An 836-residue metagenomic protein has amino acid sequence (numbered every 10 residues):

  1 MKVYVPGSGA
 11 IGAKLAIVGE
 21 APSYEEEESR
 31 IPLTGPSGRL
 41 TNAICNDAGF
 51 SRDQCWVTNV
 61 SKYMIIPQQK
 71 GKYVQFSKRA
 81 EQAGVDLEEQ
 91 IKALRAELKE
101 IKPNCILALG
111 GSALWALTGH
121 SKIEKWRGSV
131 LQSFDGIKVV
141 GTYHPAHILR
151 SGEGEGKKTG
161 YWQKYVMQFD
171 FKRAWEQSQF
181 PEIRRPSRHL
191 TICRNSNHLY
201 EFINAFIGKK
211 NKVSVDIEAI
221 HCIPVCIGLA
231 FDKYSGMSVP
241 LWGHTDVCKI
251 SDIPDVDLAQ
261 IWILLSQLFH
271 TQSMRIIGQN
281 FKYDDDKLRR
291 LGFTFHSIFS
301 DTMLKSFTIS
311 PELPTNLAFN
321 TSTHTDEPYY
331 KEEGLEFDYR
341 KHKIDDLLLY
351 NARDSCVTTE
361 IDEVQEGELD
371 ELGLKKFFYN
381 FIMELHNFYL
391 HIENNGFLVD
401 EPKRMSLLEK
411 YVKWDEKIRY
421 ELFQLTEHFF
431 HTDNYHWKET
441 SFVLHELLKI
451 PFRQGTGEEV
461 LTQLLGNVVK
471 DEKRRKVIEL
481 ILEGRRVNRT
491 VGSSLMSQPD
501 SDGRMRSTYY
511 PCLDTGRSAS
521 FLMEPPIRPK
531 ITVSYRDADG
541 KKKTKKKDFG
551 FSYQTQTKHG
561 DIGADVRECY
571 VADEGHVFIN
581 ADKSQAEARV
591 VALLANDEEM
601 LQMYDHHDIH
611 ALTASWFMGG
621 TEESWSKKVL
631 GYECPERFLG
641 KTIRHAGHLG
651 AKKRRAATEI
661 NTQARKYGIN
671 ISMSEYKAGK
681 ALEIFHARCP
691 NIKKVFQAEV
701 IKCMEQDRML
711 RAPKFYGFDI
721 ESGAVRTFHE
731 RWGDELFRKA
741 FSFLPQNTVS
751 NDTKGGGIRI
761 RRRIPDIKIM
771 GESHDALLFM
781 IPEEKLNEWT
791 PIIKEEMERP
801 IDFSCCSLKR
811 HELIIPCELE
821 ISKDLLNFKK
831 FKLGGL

Functional and structural regions predicted by a protein language model:
M1-F180: A polyanion-binding, active-site-adjacent surface
A48, T118-G128, D135-V139, Y143-L149 (+4 more regions): Metal-dependent phosphoesterase core characteristic of DEDDh/y 3'-5' exonuclease domains
N104-G110, S273-F281, F578-N580: Acidic beta-strand-to-loop metal/phosphate-binding motif
E176-D252, H270, E312, T323-H324 (+7 more regions): Conserved "right-hand" nucleotidyltransferase catalytic core of DNA-directed polymerases
V213-V215, Q279, F299-M303, Y570-A586 (+1 more regions): Conserved catalytic palm subdomain of right-hand nucleotidyl-transferase polymerases, strongest for RNA-directed enzymes
I227, K282-F293, S306-I309, F442-L448 (+3 more regions): Short active-site loop/helix that positions an aromatic residue
N387-N394, D415-E416, I450-R453, K470 (+5 more regions): Conserved catalytic core of nucleic-acid polymerases
D766-E818: C-terminal structured "cap/appendage" subdomains that terminate the fold
